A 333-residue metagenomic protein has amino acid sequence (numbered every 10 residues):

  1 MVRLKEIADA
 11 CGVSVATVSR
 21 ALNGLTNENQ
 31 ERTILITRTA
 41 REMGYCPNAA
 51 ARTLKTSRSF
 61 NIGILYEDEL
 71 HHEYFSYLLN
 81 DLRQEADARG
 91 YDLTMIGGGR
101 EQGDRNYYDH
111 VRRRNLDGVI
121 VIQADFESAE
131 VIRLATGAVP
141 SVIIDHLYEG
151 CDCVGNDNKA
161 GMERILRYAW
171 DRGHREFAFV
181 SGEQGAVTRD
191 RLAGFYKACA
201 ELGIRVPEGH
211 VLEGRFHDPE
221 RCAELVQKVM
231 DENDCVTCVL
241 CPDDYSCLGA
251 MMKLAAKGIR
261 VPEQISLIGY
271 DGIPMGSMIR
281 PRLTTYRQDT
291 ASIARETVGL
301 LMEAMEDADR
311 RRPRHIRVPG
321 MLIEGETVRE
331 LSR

Functional and structural regions predicted by a protein language model:
M1-F60: N-terminal helix-turn-helix DNA-binding module of bacterial transcription factors
V2, S57-R167, D171, D231: Alpha-helical recognition/docking segments in bacterial nutrient-uptake and carbohydrate-utilization systems
S14, F60, D117, H174-F177 (+1 more regions): Short acidic/polar active-site loop segments enriched in Thr and Asp
N23, D68-H72, G99, G182-A186 (+1 more regions): Short histidine/acidic/glycine/proline-rich micro-motifs that form metal- and phosphate-coordinating active-site loops
R32, Y74-L78, E130, T188-R191 (+1 more regions): Residues at alpha-helix caps and immediate loop-helix transition turns in enzyme cores, especially N- and C-cap
E42, D81-L93, T136-I143, L147-R333: Bacterial carbohydrate/catabolite-sensing allosteric modules
E42-N48, R100-D104, Q123-A124, M251: Short gly/ser/thr-rich secondary-structure transition/capping motifs
